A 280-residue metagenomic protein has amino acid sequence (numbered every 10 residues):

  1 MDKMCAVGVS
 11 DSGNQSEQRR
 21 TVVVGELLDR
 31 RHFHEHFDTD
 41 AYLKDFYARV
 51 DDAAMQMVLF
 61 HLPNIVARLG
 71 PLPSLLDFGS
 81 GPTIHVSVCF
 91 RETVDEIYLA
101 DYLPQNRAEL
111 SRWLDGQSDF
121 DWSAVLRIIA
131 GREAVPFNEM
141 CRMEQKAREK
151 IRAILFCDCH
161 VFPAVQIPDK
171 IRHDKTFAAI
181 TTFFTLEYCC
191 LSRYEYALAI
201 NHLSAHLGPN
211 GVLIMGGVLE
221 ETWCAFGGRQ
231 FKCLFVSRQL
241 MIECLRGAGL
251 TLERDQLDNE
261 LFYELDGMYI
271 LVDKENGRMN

Functional and structural regions predicted by a protein language model:
D2-L72, H85: Class I SAM-dependent methyltransferase Rossmann-like catalytic core, especially the SAM/SAH-binding loop
G70-T83, E96-D101: Conserved class I S-adenosyl-L-methionine
L114-D169: S-adenosyl-L-methionine
P136-M143, K232-G249: Short alpha-helix
H173-D174, Y194-P209: A short glycine-rich, Lys/Arg-flanked "PGG" loop and its adjoining helix->strand segment in the class I
F177-Y194: A short SAM/SAH-binding and catalytic strip from SAM-dependent methyltransferases
L191, E221-L240: Acceptor-substrate binding/catalytic loop of class I
A248-G249, E253-N280: Core SAM-dependent methyltransferase catalytic element
